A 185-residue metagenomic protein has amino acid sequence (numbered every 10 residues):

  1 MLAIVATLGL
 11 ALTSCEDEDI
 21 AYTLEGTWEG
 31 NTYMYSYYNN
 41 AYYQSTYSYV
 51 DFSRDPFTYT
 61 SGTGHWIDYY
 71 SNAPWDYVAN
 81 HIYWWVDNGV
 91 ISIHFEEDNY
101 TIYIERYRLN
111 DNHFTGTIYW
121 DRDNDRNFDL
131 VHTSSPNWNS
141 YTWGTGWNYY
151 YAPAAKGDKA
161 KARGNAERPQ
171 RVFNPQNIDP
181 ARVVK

Functional and structural regions predicted by a protein language model:
M1-V5: Sec-dependent signal peptide recognition, specifically the positively charged N-region followed immediately by
L8-Y35, H132: Bacterial Sec-dependent N-terminal signal peptides
E25-T63, I93-N99, N127: Short, solvent-exposed loop/hinge segments that bridge or flank secondary-structure elements
A41-V90, N165, I178, V183: N-terminal glycine/threonine-rich, aromatic-flanked beta-hairpin/loop signature
Y47-F57, N80-W84, T101-L109, N127-S134: Hydrophobic/aromatic beta-strand elements that line small-molecule binding cavities or substrate pockets in beta-rich
G64-Y69, I91-E96, T115-D121: Short beta-strand segments that buttress and anchor functional surface loops
V78-A79, Y83, N88, Y119-K185: Edge beta-strand at a domain terminus
D87-G89, Y107-F114: Ser/Thr- and Asn-enriched, surface-exposed coil loops between beta-strands
